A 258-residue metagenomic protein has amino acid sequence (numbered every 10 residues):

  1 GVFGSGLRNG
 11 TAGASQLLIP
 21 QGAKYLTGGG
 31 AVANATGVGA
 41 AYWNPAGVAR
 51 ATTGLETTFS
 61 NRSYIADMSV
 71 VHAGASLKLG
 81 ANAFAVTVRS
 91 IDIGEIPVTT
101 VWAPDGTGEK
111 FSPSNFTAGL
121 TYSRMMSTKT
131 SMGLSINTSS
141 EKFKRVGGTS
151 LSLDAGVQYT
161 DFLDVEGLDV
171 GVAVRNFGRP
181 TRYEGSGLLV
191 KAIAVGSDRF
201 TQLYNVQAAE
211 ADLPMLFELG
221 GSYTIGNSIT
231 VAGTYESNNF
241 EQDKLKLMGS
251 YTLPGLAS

Functional and structural regions predicted by a protein language model:
V2-L26, A35, S69-S258: Outer-membrane beta-barrel porins/channels
G22, A51-G54: A short, polar/charged loop/turn motif at coil->beta-strand junctions and beta-hairpin connectors
G30-V32, L55-A66: Short strand-turn segments of transmembrane beta-barrel domains in outer membranes, especially the first one or two
G39-R50: N-terminal periplasmic accessory domains that precede and gate Gram-negative outer-membrane beta-barrel machines
